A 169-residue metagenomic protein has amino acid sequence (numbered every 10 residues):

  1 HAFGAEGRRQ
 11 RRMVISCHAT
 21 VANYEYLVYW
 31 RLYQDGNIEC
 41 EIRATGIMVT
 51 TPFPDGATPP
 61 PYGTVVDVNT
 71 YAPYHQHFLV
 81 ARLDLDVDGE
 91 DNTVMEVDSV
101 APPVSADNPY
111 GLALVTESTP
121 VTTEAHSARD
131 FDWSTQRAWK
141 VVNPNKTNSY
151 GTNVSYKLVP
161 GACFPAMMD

Functional and structural regions predicted by a protein language model:
H1-N37, R43, I47-G56, P61-D169: Extended effector regions of multi-domain proteins
